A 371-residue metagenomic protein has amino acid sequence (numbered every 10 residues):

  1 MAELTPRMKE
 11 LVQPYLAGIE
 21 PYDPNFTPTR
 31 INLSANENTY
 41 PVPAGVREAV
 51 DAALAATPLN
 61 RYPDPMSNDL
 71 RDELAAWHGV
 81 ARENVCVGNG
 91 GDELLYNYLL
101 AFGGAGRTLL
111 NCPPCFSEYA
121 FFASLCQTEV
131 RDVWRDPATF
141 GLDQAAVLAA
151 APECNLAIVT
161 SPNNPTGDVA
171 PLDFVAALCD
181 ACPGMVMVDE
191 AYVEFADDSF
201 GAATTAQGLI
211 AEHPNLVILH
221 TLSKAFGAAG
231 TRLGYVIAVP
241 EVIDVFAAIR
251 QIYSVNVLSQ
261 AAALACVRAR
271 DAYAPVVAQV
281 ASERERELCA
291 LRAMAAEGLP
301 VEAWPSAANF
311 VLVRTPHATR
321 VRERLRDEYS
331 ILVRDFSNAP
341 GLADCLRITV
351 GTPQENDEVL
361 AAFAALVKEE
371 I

Functional and structural regions predicted by a protein language model:
A2-R61, E153: N-terminal "arm"/small-domain region of PLP-dependent enzymes with the aminotransferase-like
P14-L16, P21, W304-S306, V313-R314 (+1 more regions): Conserved PLP cofactor-binding pocket of PLP-dependent enzymes
P43, N215-A295, E302-A303: PLP-dependent aminotransferase class I/II
N68-T108, T315, T319: Phosphate-binding glycine-rich loop
A101-T160: PLP-dependent aminotransferase-like
G141-P152, P165-V186, E190-A228, E241: Active-site pre-lysine segment of PLP-dependent enzymes
D173, D327-E328, N338-I371: PLP-dependent enzyme catalytic core of the Aspartate aminotransferase-like
A281, M294-Y329: Conserved PLP-binding catalytic core of the aspartate aminotransferase-like
